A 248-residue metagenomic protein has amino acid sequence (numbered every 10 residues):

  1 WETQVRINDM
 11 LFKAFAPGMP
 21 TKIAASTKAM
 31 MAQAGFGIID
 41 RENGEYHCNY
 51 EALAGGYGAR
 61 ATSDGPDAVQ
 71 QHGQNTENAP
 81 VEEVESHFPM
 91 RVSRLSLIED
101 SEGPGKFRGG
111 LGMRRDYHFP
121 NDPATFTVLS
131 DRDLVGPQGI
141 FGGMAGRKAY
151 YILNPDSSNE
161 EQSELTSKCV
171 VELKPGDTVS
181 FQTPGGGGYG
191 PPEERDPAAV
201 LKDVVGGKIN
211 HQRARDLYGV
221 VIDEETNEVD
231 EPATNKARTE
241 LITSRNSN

Functional and structural regions predicted by a protein language model:
W1-N248: Glycine/proline-enriched, intrinsically flexible loops and inter-domain linkers
